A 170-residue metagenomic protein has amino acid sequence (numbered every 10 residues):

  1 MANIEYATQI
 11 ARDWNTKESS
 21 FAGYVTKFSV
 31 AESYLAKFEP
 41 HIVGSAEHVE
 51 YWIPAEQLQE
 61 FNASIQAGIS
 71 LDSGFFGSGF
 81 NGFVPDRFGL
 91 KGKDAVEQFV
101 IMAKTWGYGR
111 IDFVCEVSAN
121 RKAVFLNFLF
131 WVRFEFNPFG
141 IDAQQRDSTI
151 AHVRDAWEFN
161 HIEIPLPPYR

Functional and structural regions predicted by a protein language model:
E5-R170: Conserved NAD+-utilizing ADP-ribose enzyme module
